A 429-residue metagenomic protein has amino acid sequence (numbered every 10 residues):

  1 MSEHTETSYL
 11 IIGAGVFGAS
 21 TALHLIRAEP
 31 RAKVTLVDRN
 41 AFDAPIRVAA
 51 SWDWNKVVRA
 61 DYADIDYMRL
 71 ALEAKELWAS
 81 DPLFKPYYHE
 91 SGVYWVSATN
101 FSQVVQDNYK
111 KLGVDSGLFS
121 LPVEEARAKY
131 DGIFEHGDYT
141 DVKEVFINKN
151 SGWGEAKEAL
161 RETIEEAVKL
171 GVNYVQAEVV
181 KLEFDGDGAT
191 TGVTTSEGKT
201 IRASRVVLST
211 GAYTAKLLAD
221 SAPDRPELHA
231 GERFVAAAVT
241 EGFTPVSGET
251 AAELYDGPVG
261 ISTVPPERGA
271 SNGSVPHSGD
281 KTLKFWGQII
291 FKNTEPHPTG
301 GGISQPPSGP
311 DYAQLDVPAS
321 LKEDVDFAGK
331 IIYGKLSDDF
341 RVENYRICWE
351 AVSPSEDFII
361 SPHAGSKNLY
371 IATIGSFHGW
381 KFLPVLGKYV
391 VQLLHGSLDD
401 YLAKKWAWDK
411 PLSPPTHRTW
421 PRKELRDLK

Functional and structural regions predicted by a protein language model:
E3-F17, T35: Beta1/beta-strand and adjacent pyrophosphate-binding region of the FAD-binding site in flavoprotein oxidoreductases
L10-I12, V37, I201-L217, G387: Short hydrophobic core segments
L23, R27-A28, P86-E90, R205 (+1 more regions): Active-site substrate-recognition segment that forms the wall of the catalytic cavity or substrate channel
I26-A50: Glycine-rich FAD pyrophosphate-binding loop
W54-I133, V142: Dinucleotide-binding Rossmann-like beta1-alpha1 core, especially the glycine-rich loop that anchors the ADP
I65-L72, V96-S102, F146-E166, L315-D324: Short beta-strand to alpha-helix junction loop
F146-R205, S209: Helical element adjacent to the flavin cofactor pocket in flavoenzyme catalytic cores
D324-K429: C-terminal catalytic lobe of FAD-dependent flavoproteins
